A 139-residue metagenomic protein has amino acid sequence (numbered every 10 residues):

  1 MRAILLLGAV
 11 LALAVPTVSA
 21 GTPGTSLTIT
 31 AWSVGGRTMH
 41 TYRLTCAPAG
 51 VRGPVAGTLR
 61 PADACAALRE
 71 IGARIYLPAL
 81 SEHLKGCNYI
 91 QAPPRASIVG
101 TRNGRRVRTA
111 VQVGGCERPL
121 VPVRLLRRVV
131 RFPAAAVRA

Functional and structural regions predicted by a protein language model:
R2-A139: N- and C-terminal low-complexity/disordered segments
